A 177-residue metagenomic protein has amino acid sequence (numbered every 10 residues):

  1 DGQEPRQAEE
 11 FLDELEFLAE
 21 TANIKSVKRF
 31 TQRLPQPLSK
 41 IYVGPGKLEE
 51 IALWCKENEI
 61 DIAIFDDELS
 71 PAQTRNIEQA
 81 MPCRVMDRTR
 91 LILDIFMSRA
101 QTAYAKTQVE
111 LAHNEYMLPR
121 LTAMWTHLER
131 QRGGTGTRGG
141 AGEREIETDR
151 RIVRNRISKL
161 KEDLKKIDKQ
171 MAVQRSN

Functional and structural regions predicted by a protein language model:
D1-R88, I92: N-terminal accessory targeting/assembly segments
R6, Y42, S98, A105 (+3 more regions): Register-specific recognition of a single heptad position within extended alpha-helical repeats
A63, N114, V153: Conserved hydrophobic/aromatic pocket- or pore-lining residues that grip, position, or stack substrates in active sites
R90-L91, P119, I152, K159: Short acidic/polar capping segments at secondary-structure boundaries
R90-V109: Short alpha-helix plus adjacent loop in nuclease-associated cores
L111, E115-E129: A charged, well-structured terminal subsegment
M124-N177: Conserved G1/Walker A P-loop phosphate-binding module
